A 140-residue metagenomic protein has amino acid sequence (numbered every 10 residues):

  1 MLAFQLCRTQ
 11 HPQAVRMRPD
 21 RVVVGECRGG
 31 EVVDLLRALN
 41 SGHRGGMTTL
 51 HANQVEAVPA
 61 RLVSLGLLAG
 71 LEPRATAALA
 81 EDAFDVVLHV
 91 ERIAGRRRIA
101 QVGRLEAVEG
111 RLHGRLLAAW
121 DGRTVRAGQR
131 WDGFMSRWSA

Functional and structural regions predicted by a protein language model:
M1-P12, V58-L62: P-loop NTPase switch/communication element
A14-A94, R98-A107: Conserved P-loop NTPase nucleotide-binding/switch module
G95-A140: NTP-binding/hydrolysis catalytic cores, primarily Walker-type P-loop NTPases
